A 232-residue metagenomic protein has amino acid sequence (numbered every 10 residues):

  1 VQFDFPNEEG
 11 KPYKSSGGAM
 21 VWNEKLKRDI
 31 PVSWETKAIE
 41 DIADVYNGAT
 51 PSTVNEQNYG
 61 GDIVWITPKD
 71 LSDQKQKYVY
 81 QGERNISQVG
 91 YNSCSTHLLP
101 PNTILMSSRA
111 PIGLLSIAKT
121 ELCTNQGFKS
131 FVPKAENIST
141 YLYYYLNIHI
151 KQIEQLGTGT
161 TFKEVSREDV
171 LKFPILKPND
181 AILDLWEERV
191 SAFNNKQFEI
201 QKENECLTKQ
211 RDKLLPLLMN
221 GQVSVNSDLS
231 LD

Functional and structural regions predicted by a protein language model:
P6-E9, S15, W22-K27, V32-K77 (+3 more regions): Low-complexity, Lys/Gly-biased intrinsically disordered segments
K14-T50, K172, L176, D180-L185 (+1 more regions): Non-catalytic DNA-recognition/assembly elements of restriction-modification systems
P51-T53, S139-Y143, Q155, V225-N226: Acidic/polar loop patches that form or flank catalytic/metal-binding clefts of enzymes that bind anionic ligands
E56, T67-K69, K134-A135, Y141-K151 (+4 more regions): Extended non-membrane alpha-helical scaffolds
T67-K69, E83-H149, L156-G157, S166-R167: A short beta-sheet element
D70, S108-A110, I117-K119, V132-A135 (+5 more regions): Active-site proximal loops enriched in glycine and acidic residues that flank catalytic Cys/His/Asp and coordinate
